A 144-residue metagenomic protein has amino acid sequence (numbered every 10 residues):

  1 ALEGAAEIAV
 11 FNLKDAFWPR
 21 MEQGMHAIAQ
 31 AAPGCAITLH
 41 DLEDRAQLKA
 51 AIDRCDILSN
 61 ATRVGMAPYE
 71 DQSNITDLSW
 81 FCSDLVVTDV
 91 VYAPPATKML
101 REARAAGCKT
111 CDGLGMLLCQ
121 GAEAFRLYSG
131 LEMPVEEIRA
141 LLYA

Functional and structural regions predicted by a protein language model:
A1-K49, D53, I57: Glycine-rich phosphate/diphosphate-binding loop of Rossmann-like nucleotide-binding domains
A1-L2, L58-R63, L117-F125: Active-site-proximal catalytic alpha-helix in oxidoreductases
V10, F17, M25, I75-T76 (+2 more regions): Flexible domain-boundary/linker segments
N12, L42, D71, G115 (+1 more regions): Proline- and acidic/polar-enriched loop/turn elements at helix boundaries
W18-E22, Y69-E70, Q120-E123: Short, charged, surface-exposed secondary-structure boundary motifs
A31-G34, V64, L127, A144: A structural signal for alpha-helix termini and helix-coil/disorder junctions
G34-T110: Rossmann-like adenosine-cofactor binding region
V86, V90-A144: Adenosine-phosphate binding glycine-rich loop
